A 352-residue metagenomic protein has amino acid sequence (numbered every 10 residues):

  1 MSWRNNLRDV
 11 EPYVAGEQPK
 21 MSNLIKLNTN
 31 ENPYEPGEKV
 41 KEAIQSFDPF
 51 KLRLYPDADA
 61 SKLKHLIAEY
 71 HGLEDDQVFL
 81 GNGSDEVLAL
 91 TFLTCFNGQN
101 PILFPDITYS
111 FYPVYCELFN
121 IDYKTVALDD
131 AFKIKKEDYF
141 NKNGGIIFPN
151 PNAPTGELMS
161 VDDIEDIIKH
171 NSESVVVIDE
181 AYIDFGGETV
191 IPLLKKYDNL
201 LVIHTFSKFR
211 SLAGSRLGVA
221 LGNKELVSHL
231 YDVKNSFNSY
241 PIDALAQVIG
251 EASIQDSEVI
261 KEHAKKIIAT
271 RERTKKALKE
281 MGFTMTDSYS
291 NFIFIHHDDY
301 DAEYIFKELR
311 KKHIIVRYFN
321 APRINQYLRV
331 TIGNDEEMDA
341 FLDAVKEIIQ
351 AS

Functional and structural regions predicted by a protein language model:
M1-L54, K142: N-terminal "arm"/small-domain region of PLP-dependent enzymes with the aminotransferase-like
L52, S61-P101: Phosphate-binding glycine-rich loop
T94-P149: PLP-dependent aminotransferase-like
D129-D184: Active-site phosphate-binding strand-loop segment of PLP-dependent enzymes
D162, E308-K312, R317, A321-S352: PLP-dependent enzyme catalytic core of the Aspartate aminotransferase-like
N199-K279, F283-T286: PLP-dependent aminotransferase class I/II
I268, E280-K312, L328: Conserved PLP-binding catalytic core of the aspartate aminotransferase-like
